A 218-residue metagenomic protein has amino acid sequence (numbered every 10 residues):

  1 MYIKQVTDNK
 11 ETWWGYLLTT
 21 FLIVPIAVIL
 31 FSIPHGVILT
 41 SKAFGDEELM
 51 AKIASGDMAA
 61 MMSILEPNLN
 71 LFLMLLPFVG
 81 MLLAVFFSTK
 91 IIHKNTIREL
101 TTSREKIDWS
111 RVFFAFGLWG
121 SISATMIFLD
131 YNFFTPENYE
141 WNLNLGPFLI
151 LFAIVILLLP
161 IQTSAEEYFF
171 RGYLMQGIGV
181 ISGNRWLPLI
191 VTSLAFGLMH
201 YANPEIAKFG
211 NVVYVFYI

Functional and structural regions predicted by a protein language model:
M1-T96: N-terminal, membrane-interfacial amphipathic/helix-forming hydrophobic leader that caps and precedes the first
I91-G117, P136-E140: Hydrophobic transmembrane alpha-helix segments characteristic of membrane transport and insertion machinery
F116-L129, P160: Mid-bilayer segments of alpha-helical transmembrane spans in multi-pass integral membrane proteins that mediate
F134-W141, H200-F209: Membrane-interface helix caps and helix-loop-helix hairpins in membrane proteins
L143-A153, S182-I190: Membrane-interfacial loop-to-helix junctions in multi-pass transporters
A165-V191: Membrane-interface helix/loop boundary segments of multi-pass membrane proteins
P188-Y201: Small-polar-interrupted transmembrane alpha-helices in polytopic inner-membrane proteins
G210-I218: Functionally important transmembrane alpha-helices
